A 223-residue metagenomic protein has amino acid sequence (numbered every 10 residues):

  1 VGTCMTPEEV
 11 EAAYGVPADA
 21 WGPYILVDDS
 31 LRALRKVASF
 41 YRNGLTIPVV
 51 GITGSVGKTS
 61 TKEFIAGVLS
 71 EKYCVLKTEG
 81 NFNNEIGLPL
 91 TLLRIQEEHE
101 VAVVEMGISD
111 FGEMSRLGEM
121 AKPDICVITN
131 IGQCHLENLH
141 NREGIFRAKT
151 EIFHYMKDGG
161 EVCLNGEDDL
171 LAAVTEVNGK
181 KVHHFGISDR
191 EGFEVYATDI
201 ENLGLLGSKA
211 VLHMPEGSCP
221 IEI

Functional and structural regions predicted by a protein language model:
V1-K36: N-terminal leader/targeting and accessory segments in enzymes
T6-A20, V127-I223: Acidic, Mg2+-coordinating active-site environments of NTP-dependent enzymes
L26, R32-G166, L170-K180: Phosphate-binding loop of NTP-binding sites
